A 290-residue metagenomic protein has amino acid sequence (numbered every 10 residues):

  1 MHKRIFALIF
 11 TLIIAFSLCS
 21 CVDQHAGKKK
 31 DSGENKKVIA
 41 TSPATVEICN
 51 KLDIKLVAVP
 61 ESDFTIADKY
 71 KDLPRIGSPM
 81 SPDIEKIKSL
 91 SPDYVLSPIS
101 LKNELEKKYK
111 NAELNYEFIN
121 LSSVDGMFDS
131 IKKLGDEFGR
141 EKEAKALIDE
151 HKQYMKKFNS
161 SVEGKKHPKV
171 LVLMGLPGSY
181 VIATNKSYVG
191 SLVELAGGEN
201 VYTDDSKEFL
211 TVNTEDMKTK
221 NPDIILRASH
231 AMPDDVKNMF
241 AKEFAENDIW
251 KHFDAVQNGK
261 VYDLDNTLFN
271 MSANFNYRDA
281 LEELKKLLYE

Functional and structural regions predicted by a protein language model:
M1-L12: Positively charged n-region of N-terminal signal peptides that target proteins for export
S17-S20: C-terminal motif of bacterial Sec signal peptides marking the signal peptidase cleavage site
V22-Q24: Bacterial signal peptide processing site
D31, N35-L52, E143-A196: Basic- and aromatic-lined ligand-binding clefts that recognize polyanionic substrates
K36, F128-D136, K145, D149 (+2 more regions): Structured C-terminal subdomain patch of bacterial secreted/periplasmic proteins
A40-L90, Y94-S100, V201: A short, structured surface patch at a secondary-structure boundary
S62-I66, V181-F209: Alpha-helical, coiled-coil/dimerization segments enriched in small aliphatic residues
I84-S97, L114, N213-R227: Proline-aspartate-enriched helix->loop->beta-strand connector
